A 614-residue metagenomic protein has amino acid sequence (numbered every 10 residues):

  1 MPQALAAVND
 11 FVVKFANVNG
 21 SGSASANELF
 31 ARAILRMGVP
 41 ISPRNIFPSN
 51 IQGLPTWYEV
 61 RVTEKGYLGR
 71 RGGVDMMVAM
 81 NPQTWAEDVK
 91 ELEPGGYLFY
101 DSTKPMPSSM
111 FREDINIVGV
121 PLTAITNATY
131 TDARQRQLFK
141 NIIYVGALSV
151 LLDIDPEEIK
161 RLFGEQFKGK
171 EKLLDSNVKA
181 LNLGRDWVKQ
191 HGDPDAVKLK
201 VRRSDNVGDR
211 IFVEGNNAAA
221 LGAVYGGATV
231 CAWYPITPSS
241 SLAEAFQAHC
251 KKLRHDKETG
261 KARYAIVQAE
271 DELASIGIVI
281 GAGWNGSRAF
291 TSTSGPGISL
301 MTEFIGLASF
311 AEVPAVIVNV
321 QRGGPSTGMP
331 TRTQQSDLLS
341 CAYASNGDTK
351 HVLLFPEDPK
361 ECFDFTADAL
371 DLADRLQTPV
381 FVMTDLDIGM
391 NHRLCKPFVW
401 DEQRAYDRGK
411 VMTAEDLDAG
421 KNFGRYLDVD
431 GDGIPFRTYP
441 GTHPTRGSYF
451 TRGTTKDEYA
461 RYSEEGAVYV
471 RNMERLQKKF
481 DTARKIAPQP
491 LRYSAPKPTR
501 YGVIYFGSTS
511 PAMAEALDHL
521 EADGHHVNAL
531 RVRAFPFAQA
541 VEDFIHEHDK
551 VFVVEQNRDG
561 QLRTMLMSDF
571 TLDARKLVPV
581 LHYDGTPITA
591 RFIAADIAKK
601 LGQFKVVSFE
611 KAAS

Functional and structural regions predicted by a protein language model:
M1-G226, V230-A232: Active-site cofactor/cluster-binding pocket
A7-L92, V230, T237-Y343, V352-A373 (+1 more regions): Thiamine diphosphate
D10, T126, F167, D193-G208 (+7 more regions): Gly-rich Lys/Arg/Thr-decorated short loops/hinges at beta-loop-alpha junctions or inter-strand turns that position
F11-V18, G146, A232-W233, A289-S292 (+4 more regions): Short glycine-rich or small-residue beta-strand-to-loop segments that form or flank ligand, phosphate, metal/Fe-S
P40, E59, T63, M80-N81 (+16 more regions): Metallocofactor- and cofactor-centric catalytic cores in central/energy metabolism, strongly enriched
P48-I51, P105-S108, I125, S240 (+6 more regions): Short gly/pro/ser/thr-enriched loop/turn and capping motifs at secondary-structure boundaries
L92-L98, D114-I115, Y264, V313 (+2 more regions): A short helix->loop->beta-strand "cap" motif at the edges of active sites that frequently abuts
F212-G226, F365, L370-S614: Flexible, low-complexity linker and terminal segments
